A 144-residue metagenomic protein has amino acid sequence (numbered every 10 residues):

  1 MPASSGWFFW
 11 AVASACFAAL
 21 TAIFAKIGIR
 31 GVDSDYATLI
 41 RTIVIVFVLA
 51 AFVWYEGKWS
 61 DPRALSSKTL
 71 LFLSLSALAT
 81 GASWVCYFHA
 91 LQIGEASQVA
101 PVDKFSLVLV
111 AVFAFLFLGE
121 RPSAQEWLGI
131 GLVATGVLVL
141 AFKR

Functional and structural regions predicted by a protein language model:
M1-C16, V32, I45-S74, W84-I93 (+2 more regions): Membrane-interface interhelical linkers
F9, A13, I40-V44, L71 (+3 more regions): Hydrophobic residues within alpha-helical transmembrane segments of multi-pass solute transporters/permease subunits
A15, A19, I23, A50 (+3 more regions): Hydrophobic/small/kink-forming positions within alpha-helical transmembrane segments of polytopic membrane proteins
L20-V44: Juxtamembrane helix-loop-helix junctions in multi-pass membrane proteins
G28, A37, A90, L116-P122: Hydrophobic/aromatic residues within transmembrane alpha-helices of multi-pass small-molecule transporters
Y36-I43, V85, L91-A111: Helix-helix packing/entry segments at the starts of transmembrane helices
L49, Q125-F142: Hydrophobic transmembrane alpha-helices of multi-pass small-molecule transport proteins
V108-E126: C-terminal transmembrane-helix exit sites in multi-pass transporters
